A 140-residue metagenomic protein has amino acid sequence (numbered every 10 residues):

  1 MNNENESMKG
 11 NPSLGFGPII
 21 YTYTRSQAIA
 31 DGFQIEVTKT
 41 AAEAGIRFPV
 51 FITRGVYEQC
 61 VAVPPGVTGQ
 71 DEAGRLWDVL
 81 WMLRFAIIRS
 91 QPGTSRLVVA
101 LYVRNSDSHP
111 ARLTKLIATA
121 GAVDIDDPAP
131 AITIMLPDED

Functional and structural regions predicted by a protein language model:
M1-G93: N-terminal "domain-start" segment
C60-D140: Functional cores of ribonucleases/endoribonucleases
